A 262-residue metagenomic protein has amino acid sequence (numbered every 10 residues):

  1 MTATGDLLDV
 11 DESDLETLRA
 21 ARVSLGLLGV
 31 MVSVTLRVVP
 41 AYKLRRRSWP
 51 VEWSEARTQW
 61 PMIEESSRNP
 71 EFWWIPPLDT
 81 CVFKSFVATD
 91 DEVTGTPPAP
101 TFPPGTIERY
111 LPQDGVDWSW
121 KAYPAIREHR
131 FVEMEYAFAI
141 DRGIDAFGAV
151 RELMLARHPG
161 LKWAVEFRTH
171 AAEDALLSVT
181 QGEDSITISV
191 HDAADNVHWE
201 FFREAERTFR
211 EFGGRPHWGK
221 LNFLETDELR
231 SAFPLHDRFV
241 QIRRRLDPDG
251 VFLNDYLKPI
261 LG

Functional and structural regions predicted by a protein language model:
M1-G5, M62-E64, P98-Y110, T187-R203 (+1 more regions): Short, surface-exposed, charge-dense and proline/glycine-enriched linear segments
M1-K162, T169: C-terminal substrate-binding/cap subdomain adjacent to the FAD-binding core in PCMH-type and related FAD-linked
T2, D6, L25, V38 (+6 more regions): A generic secondary-structure signal for well-formed alpha-helical elements
L15, W53-R57, F147, F202 (+3 more regions): Alpha-helix initiation and N-capping motif
R22, E206, V240-R243: Short, well-ordered alpha-helical packing segments
L25-L28, S66-P70, M154-R157, L161 (+5 more regions): Short secondary-structure junctions and interdomain/linker hinges
P124-A232: Substrate-recognition/cap regions that form aromatic- and gly/pro-loop-enriched pockets for small-molecule ligands
R215-G262: Activity-critical C-terminal alpha-helical subdomain
